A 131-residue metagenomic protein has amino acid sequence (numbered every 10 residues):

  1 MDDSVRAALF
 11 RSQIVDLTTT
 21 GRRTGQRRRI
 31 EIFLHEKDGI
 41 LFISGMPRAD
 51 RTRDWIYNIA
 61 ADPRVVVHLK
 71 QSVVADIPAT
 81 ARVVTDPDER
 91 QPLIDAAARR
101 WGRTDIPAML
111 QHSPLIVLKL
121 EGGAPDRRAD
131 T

Functional and structural regions predicted by a protein language model:
M1, I30-D38, K70-D76: Short low-complexity stretches enriched in small and charged residues
M1-I14: Short, basic/aromatic recognition patches
S4, T20-T24, R103-P107: Short helix-to-loop capping/linker segments positioned immediately adjacent to catalytic or ligand/cofactor-binding
L9, T24-Q26, I59, L110: A generic structural micro-feature
S12-R48: Short beta-strand segments
R48-A124: Short, structured beta-strand-loop surface elements
A124-T131: Conserved alpha/beta cores of soluble small-molecule-handling proteins
